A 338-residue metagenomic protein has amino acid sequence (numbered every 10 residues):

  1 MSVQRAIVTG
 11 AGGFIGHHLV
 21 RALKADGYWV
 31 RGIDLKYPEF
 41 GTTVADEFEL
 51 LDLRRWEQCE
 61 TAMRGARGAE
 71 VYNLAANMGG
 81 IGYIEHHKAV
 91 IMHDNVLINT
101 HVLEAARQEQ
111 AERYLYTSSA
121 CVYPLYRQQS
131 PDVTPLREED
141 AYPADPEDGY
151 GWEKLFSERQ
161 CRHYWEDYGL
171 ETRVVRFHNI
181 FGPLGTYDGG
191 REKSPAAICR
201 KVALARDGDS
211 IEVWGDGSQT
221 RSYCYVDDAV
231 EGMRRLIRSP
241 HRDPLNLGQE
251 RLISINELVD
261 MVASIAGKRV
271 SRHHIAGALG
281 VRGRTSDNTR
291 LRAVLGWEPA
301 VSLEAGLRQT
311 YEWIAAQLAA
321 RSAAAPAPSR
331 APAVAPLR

Functional and structural regions predicted by a protein language model:
A6-D26: N-terminal Rossmann NAD(P)H-binding glycine-rich loop of SDR-like oxidoreductase domains
A22, L204-R338: C-terminal substrate-binding subdomain of Rossmann-fold SDR/epimerase-dehydratase oxidoreductases
Y28-Y37: Conserved glycine-rich Rossmann-like NAD(P)H-binding loop of the short-chain dehydrogenase/reductase
V44-W56: Rossmann-fold cofactor-recognition segment
L53-N95, A105-Q108, L125: NAD(P)H-binding glycine-rich loop region in Rossmannoid oxidoreductase-like domains and their noncatalytic homologs
N73, T100-D148: Conserved Rossmann-fold NAD(P)-dependent oxidoreductase catalytic core, especially the SDR/UDP-sugar
N95, Y150, K154: Active-site YXXXK catalytic motif of short-chain dehydrogenase/reductase
Y126-P135, G149, R162-I237, E250-L252 (+1 more regions): NAD(P)-dependent short-chain dehydrogenase/reductase
